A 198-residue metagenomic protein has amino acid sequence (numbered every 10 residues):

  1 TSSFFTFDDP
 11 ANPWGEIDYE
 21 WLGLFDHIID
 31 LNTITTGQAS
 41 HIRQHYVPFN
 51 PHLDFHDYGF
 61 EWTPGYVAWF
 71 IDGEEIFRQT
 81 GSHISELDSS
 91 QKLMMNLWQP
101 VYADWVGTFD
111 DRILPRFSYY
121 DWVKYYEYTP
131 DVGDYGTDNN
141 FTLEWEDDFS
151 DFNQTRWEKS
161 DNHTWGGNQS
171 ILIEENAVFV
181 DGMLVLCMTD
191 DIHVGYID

Functional and structural regions predicted by a protein language model:
T1-D198: GH16 jelly-roll
